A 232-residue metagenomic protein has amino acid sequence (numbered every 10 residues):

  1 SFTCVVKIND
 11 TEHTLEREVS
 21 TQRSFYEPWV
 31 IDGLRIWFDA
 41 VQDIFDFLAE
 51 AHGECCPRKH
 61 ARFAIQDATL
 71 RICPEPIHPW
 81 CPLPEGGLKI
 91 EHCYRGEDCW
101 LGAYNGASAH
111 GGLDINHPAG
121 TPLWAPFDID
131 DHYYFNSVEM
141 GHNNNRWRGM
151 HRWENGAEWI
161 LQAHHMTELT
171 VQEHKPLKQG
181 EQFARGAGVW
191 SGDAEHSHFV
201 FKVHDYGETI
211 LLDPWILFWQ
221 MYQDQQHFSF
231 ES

Functional and structural regions predicted by a protein language model:
S1-L83: Surface-exposed, beta-sheet-biased, low-hydrophobicity segments with strongly acidic/polar composition
F2-C4, D32-L34, K59-A61, Q66 (+5 more regions): Envelope-exposed proteins and targeting segments
H13-S24, C73-C93, I160-M166, E208-Q220: Short amphipathic beta-strand/extended segments with alternating polar/hydrophobic composition
T21-R35, L169-K175, Q220-F230: Short, surface-exposed linear segments at secondary-structure transitions and domain or protein termini
A64-R146, K178-Q179, G188, Y222-S232: Surface-exposed, glycine-biased beta-strand/turn segments
D114, W147-G149, K175-S232: Conserved, short, structured surface segments that act as functional micro-motifs
P118-A119, W124-A125, N155-Q182, Y206: Short histidine-centered loop motifs in beta-beta connectors
P126-T170, A194-V200: Zn2+-dependent peptidoglycan hydrolase active-site motif and core
